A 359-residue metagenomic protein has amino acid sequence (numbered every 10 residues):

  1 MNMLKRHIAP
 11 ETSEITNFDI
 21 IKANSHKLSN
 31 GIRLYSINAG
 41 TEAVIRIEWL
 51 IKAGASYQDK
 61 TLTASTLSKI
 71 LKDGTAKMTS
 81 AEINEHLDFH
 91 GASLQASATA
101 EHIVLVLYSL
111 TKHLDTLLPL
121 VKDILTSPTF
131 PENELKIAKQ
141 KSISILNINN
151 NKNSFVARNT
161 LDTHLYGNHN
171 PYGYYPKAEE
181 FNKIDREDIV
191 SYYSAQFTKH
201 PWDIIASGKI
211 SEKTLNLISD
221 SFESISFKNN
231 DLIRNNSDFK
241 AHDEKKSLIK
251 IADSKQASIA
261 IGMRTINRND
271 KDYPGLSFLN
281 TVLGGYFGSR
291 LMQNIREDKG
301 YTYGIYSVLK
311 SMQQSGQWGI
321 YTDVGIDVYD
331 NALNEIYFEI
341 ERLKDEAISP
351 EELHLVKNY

Functional and structural regions predicted by a protein language model:
M1-E85, V106, P119, E180 (+3 more regions): His/Glu-rich zincin catalytic helix
M1-I8, K27, E82-L232, D238-K240 (+1 more regions): Charge-rich, well-structured scaffold segments of protease-associated domains
